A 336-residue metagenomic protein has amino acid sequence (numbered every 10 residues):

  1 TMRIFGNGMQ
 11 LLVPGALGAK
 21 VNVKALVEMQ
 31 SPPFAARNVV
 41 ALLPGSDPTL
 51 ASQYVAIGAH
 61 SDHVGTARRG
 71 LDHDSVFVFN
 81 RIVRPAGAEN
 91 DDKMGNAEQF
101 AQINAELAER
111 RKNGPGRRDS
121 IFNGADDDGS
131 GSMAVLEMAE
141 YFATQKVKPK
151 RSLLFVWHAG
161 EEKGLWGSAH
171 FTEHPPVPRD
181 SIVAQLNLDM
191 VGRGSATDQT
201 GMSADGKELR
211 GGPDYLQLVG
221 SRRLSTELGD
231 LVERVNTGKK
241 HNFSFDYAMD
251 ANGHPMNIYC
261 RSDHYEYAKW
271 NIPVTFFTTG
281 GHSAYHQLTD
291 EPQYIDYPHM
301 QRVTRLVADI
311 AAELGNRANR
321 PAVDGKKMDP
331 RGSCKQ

Functional and structural regions predicted by a protein language model:
T1-G124, E137-E140, T144-V147: Soluble metallo-hydrolase cores and metallopeptidase-like ectodomains found primarily in the secretory/periplasmic
T1-R3, H158-F276: Metal-dependent peptidase/peptidase-like ectodomains
K24-Q30, L71, V78, I82-V83 (+5 more regions): Second-shell loop/turn segments in exported
Q30-P33, D47-P48, S61-G65, G160-G164 (+4 more regions): Solvent-exposed loop/turn segments at secondary-structure junctions within structured extracellular/periplasmic domains
S31-P32, A51, G116, A125-M133 (+5 more regions): Soluble non-cytosolic domains of exported or imported proteins
Y54-A56, K150-H158, A184-N187, D324-K326: Beta-strand segments within the central parallel beta-sheet cores of soluble alpha/beta enzyme folds
E140-L153, P178-D180: Phosphate-handling active-site elements
T278-Q336: His/Asp/Glu-rich mid-to-C-terminal helical/loop segments that flank catalytic regions of hydrolases
